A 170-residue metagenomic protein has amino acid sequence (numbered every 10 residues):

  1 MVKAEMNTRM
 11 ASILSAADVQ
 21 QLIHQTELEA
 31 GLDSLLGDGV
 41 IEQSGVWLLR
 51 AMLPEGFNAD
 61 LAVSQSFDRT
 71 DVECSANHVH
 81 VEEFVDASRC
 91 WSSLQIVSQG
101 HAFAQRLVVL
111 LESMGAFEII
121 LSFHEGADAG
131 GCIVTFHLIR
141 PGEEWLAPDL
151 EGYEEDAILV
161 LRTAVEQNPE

Functional and structural regions predicted by a protein language model:
M1-V81: N-terminal leader/targeting segments
L22-H24, P54-F57, L94-Q99, L107-M114: Short linear motifs at secondary-structure transitions and domain/linker junctions
D71, C90-H101: Short, charged/polar micro-motifs that form catalytic or ligand-binding hotspots
A76-L94: A short, surface-exposed helix-loop junction/capping segment
S98-Q99, Q105-E170: Acidic, proline/glycine-rich low-complexity IDRs
